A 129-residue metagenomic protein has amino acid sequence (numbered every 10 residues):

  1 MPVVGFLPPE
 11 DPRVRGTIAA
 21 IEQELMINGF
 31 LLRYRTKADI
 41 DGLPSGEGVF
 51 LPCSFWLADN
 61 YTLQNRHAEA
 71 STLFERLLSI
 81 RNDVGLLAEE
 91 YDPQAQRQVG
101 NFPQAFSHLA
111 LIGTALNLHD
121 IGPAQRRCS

Functional and structural regions predicted by a protein language model:
M1-F50, T72-P123, C128-S129: Extended glycan-interaction surfaces of carbohydrate-active proteins
